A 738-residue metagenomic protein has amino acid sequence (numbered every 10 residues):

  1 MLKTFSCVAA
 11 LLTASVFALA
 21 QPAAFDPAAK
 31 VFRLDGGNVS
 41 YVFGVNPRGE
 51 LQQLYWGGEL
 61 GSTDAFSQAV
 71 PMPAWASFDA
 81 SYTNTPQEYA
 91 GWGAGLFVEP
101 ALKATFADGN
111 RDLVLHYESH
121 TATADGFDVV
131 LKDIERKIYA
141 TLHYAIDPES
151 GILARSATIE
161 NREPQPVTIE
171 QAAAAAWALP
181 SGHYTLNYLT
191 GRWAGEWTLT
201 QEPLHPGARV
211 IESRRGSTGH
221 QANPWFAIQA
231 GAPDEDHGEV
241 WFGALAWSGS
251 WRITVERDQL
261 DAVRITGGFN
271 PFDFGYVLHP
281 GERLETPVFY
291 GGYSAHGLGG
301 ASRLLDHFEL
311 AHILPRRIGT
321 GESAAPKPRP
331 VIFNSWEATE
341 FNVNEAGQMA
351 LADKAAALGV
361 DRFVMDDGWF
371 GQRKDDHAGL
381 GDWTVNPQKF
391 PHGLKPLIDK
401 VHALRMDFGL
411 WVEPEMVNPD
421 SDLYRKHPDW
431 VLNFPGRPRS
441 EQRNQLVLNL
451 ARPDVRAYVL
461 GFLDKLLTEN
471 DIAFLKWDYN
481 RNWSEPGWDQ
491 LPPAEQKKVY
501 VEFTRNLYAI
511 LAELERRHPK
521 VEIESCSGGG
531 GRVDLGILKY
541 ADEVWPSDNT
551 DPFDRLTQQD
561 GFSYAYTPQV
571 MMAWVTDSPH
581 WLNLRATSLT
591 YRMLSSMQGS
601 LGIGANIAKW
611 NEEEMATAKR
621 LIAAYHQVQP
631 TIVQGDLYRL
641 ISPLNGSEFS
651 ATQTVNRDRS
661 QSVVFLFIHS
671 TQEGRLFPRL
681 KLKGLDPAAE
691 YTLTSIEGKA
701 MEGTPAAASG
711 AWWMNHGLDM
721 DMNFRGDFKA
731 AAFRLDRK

Functional and structural regions predicted by a protein language model:
P22-L34, Y41, L51-E256, F272-F274 (+1 more regions): Polysaccharide-binding surfaces and accessory modules of carbohydrate-active proteins
N38, A157, G281, F363 (+6 more regions): Conserved, mostly hydrophobic/aromatic
N38, F226, P643-P687: Carbohydrate-binding surface patches
A104, D112-Y117, Y276-A295, F728-L735: Short Pro-Gly-centered flexible turn/kink motifs
A324-G461, F474: Aromatic-lined carbohydrate-binding/catalytic grooves of carbohydrate-active enzymes
P391-G393, R425-H427, V431-T590, S600 (+1 more regions): Active-site neighborhood of glycoside hydrolase catalytic domains
S670-K738: C-terminal beta-sandwich/jelly-roll accessory domains of carbohydrate-active enzymes
